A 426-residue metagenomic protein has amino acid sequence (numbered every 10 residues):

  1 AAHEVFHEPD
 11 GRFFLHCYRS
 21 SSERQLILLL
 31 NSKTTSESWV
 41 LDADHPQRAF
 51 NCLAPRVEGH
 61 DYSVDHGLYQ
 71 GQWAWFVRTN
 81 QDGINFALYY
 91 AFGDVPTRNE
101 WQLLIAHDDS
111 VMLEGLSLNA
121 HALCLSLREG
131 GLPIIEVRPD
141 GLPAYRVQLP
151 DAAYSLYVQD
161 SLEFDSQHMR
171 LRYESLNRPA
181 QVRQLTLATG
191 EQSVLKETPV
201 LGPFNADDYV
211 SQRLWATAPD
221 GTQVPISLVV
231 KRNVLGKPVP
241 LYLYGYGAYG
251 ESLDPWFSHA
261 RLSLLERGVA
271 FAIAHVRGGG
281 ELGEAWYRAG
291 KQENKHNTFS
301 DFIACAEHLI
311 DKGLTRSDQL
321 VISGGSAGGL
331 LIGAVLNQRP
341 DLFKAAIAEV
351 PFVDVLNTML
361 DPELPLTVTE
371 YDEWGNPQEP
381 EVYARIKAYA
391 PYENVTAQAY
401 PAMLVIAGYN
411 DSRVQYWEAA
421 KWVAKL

Functional and structural regions predicted by a protein language model:
A1-K237, Y249-R267, N294, E307-D311 (+1 more regions): Peripheral, non-catalytic segments that deliver or gate enzyme domains
F76, L241-L243, L404: Conserved beta-strand elements of the Class I
H121, P240, K344: Conserved acidic residues
V210, T222, V239, R316-D318 (+1 more regions): Exposed loop/turn and edge beta-strand positions of beta-sandwich/beta-sheet ligand-binding modules
V224, K237-V239, Y246, V350 (+1 more regions): Hydrophobic alpha-helix-in-membranes signature
L241, L265-H275: A fold-wide structural signal in alpha/beta-hydrolase
G245-G247, A407: The conserved beta1-alpha1 loop
A274-L426: Active-site-proximal cap/loop segments of hydrolase catalytic domains
